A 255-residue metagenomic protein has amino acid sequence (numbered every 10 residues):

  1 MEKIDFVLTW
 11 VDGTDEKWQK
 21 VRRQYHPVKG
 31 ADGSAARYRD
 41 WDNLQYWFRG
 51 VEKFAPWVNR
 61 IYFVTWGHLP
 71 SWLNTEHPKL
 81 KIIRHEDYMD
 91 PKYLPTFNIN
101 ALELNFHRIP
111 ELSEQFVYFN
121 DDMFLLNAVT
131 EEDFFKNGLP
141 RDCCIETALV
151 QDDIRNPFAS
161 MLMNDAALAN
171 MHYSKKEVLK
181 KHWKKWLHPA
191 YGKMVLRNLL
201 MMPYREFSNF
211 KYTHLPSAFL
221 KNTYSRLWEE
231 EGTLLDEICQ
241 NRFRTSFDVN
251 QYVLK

Functional and structural regions predicted by a protein language model:
M1-V117, F124-K255: ER/Golgi luminal nucleotide-sugar-dependent glycosyltransferases, focusing on the catalytic module
